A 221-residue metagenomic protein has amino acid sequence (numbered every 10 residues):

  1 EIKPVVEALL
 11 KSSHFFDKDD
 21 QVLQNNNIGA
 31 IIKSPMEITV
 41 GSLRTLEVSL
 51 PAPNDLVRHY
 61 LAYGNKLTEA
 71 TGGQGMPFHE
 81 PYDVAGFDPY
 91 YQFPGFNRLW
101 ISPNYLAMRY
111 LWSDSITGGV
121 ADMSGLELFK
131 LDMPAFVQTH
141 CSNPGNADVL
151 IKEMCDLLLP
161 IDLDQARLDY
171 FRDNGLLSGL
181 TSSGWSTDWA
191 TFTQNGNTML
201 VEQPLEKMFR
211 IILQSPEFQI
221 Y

Functional and structural regions predicted by a protein language model:
E1-K3: Loop/turn elements at helix/coil->beta-strand transitions in domains of secreted/extracellular proteins
V6-Y221: Flexible, low-complexity segments enriched for small/polar residues
